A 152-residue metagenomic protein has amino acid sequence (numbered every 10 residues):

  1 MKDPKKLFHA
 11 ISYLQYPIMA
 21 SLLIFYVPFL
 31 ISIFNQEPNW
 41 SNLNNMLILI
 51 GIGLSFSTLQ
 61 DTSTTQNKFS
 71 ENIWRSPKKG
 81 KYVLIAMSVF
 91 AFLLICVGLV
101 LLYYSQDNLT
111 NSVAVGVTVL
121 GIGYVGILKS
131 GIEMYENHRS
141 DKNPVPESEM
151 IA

Functional and structural regions predicted by a protein language model:
M1-T64: N-terminal first transmembrane alpha-helix
K2, K6, Y104-G116, I132-E147: Membrane-interface helix-loop-helix junctions at boundaries between adjacent transmembrane segments
D3-Y16, I73-V89: Juxtamembrane helix-loop boundaries in multi-pass membrane proteins
L23-S32, F90-T118: Alpha-helical transmembrane segments and their membrane-interface junctions in multi-pass membrane proteins
P38-L47, L109-L120: Hydrophobic alpha-helical transmembrane segments
I52-F56, K78-Y103, L120-V125: Hydrophobic alpha-helical membrane segments
T58-K79: Membrane-helix interface/capping segments
T62-Q66, Y124-I151: Cytosolic juxtamembrane helix at the C-terminal end of the final transmembrane segment
